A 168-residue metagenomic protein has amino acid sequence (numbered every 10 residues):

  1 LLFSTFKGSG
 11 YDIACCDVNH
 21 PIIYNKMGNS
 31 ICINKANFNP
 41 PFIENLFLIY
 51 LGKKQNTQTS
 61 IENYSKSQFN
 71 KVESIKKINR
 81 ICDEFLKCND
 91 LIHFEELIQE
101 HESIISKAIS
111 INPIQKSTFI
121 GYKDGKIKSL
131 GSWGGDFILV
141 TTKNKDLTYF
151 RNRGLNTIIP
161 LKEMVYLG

Functional and structural regions predicted by a protein language model:
L2-K7, Y11-S132, L139-G168: C-terminal nucleotide
